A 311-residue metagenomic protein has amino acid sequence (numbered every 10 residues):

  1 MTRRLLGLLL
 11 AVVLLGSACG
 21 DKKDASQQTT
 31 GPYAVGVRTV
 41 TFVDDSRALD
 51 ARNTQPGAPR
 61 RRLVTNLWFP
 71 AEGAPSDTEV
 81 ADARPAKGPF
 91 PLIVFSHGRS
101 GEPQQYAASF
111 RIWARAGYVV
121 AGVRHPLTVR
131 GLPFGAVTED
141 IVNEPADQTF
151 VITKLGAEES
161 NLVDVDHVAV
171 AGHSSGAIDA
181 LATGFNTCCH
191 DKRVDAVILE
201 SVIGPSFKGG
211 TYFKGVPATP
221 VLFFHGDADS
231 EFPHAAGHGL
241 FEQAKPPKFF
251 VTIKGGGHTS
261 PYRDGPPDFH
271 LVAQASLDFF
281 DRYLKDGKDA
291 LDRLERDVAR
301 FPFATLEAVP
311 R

Functional and structural regions predicted by a protein language model:
L15-A18: C-terminal motif of bacterial Sec signal peptides marking the signal peptidase cleavage site
K22-I93, A114-R115: Domain-level recognition of soluble alpha/beta enzyme cores, biased toward histidine phosphatases/phosphomutases
A74-D77, R84-P133, F207, S230-P233: Short substrate-entry loop that stabilizes the transition state in hydrolases
Q105, V137-V165, V170, A182: Alpha/beta-hydrolase active-site loop
E159, T183-V194: Conserved hydrolase catalytic core segment
G172-A180: Gly/Ala-rich beta-loop-alpha elbow adjacent to hydrolase catalytic centers
K192-H258: The feature captures the conserved acid-bearing segment of alpha/beta-hydrolase catalytic domains
G255, D264-R311: Alpha/beta-hydrolase-fold serine-hydrolase catalytic core, especially in secreted/extracellular enzymes
